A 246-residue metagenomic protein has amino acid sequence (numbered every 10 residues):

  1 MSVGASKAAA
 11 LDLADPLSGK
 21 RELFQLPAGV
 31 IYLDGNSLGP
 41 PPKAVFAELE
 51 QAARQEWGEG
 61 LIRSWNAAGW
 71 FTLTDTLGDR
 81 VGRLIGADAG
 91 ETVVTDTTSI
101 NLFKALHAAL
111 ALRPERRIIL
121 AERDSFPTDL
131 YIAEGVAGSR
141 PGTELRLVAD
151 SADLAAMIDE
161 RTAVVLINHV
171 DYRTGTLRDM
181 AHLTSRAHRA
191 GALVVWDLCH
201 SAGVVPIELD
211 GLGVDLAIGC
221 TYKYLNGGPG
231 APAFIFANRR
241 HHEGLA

Functional and structural regions predicted by a protein language model:
M1-A246: Pyridoxal 5′-phosphate
